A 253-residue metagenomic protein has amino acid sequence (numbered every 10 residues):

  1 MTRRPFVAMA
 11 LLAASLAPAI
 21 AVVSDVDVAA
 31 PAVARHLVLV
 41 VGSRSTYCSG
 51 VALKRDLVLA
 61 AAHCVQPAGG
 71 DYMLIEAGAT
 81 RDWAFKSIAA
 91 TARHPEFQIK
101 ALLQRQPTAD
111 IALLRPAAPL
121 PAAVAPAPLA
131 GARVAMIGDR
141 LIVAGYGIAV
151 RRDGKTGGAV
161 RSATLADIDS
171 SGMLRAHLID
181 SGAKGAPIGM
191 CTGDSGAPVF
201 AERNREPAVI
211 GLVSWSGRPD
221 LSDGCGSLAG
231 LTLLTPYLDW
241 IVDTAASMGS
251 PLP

Functional and structural regions predicted by a protein language model:
M1-M9: Bacterial N-terminal signal peptides that target proteins for export
A8-A17: Bacterial N-terminal signal peptides
A21-A32, Q66, Y72-A122, P126 (+1 more regions): Conserved catalytic-core segment of clan PA serine endopeptidases
V22, A30-H36, T46-Y47, A52-Q66 (+4 more regions): C-terminal subregion of chymotrypsin/trypsin-like serine protease catalytic domains
V28-A29, L102-R105, K155, P187-T192: Short Gly/Pro-enriched turn/cap motifs at secondary-structure boundaries
V41-R44, A60-H63, A68, P95 (+5 more regions): Sec/Tat-exported extracytoplasmic proteins
R44-Y47, G185, T192-S195: Short, small/polar residue-rich loop motifs at catalytic or cofactor-binding pockets
T108-I111, P116-P187, S227-L228, L234-D239: Chymotrypsin/trypsin-fold serine protease catalytic domain
